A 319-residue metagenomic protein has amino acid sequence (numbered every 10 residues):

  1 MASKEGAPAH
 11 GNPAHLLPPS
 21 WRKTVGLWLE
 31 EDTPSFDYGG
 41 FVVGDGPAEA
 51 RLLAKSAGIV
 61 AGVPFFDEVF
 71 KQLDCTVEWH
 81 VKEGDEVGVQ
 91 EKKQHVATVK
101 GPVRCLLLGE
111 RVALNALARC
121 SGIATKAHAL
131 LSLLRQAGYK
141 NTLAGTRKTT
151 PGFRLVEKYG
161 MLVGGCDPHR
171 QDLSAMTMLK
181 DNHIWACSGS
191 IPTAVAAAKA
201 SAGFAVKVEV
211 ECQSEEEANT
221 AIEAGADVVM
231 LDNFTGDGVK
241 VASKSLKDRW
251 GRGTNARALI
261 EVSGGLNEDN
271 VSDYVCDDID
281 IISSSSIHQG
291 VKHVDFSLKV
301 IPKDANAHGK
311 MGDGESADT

Functional and structural regions predicted by a protein language model:
A2-A224, V228, K240-S245, T254 (+4 more regions): Acidic/glycine-rich phosphate/pyrophosphate-binding loops and surrounding catalytic core that coordinate Mg2+
L231: Active-site T/S-Asp motif of two-component receiver
F234: Glycine/alanine-rich phosphate-binding loops at beta-alpha junctions
D237: Glycine-centered loop/turn positions within well-structured domains that cap or flank conserved ligand/cofactor-binding
S243, S286-T319: Short, charged, intrinsically disordered terminal tails
R249-A258, K303-M311: Short acidic, glycine/proline-enriched helix-loop-strand junctions
